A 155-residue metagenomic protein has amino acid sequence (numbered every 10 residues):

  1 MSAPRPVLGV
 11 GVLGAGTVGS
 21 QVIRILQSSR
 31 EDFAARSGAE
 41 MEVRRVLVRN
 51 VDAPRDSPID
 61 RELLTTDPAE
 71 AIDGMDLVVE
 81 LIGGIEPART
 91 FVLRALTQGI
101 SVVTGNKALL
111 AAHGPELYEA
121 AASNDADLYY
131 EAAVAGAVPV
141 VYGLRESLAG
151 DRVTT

Functional and structural regions predicted by a protein language model:
M1-Q98: N-terminal glycine-/serine-/threonine-rich beta1-alpha1-beta2 phosphate-ribose binding loop of Rossmann-like
V10, G14, G83, L109 (+2 more regions): Catalytic cores of large soluble enzymes that bind and process phosphate-bearing ligands
G38-M41, D125, E131, V153: Short secondary-structure junction motifs
R61, I85-E86, L109-A111, R152-T154: Short, functional N-terminal and low-complexity linear motifs
L64-T65, L77-E80, V103-G105, L128-A132 (+1 more regions): General beta-strand structural signal in soluble alpha/beta enzymes
G74, Q98-G99, S123-N124, G150-D151: Structured helix-beta-strand junction loops
A88-Q98, G105-R145: Rossmann-fold NAD(P)-binding glycine/threonine-rich loop
L144-T155: Conserved anion/nucleotide-ligand pocket segment
